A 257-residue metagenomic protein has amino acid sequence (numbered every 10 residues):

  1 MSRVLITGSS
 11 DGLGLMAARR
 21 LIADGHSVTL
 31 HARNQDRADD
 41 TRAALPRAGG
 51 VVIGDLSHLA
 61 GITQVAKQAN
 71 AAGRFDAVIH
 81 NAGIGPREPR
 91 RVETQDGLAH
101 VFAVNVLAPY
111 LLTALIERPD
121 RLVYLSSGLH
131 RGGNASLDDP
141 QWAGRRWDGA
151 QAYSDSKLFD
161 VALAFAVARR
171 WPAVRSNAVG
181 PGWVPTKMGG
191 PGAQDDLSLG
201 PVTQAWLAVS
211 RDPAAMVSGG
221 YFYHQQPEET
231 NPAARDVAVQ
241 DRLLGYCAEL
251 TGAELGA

Functional and structural regions predicted by a protein language model:
M1-T29: Canonical Rossmann dinucleotide-binding motif of NAD(H)/NADP(H)-dependent dehydrogenases/reductases, specifically
D24-D40: Conserved glycine-rich Rossmann-like NAD(P)H-binding loop of the short-chain dehydrogenase/reductase
L45-A60: Rossmann-fold cofactor-recognition segment
R47-A48, Q68-H80, P86-V92: A glycine-rich helix->loop->beta "capping" turn within Rossmann-like NAD(P)(H)-dependent oxidoreductase domains
S57-G73: Conserved Rossmann-fold cofactor-binding substructure of NAD(P)-dependent oxidoreductases
G83-R91, L98-A99, R121-A173, G180-A193: Catalytic loop of short-chain dehydrogenase/reductase
A178, Q194-G245, E249: C-terminal helical subdomain
